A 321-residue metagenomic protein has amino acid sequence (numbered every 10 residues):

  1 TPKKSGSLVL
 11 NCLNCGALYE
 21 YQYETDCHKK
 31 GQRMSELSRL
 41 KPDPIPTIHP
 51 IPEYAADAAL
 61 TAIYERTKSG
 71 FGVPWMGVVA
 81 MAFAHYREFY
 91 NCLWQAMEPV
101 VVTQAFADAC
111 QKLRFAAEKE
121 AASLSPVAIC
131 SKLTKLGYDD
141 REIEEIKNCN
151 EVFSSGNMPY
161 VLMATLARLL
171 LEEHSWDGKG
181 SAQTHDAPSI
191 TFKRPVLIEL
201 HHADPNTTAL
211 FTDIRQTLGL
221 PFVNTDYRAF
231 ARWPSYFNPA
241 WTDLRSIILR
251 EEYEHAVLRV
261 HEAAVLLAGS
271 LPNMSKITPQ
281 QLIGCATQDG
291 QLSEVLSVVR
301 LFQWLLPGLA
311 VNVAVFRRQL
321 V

Functional and structural regions predicted by a protein language model:
T1-K3, M34: Accessible peptide chain termini
S5-S7: Serine residues within intrinsically disordered or low-complexity segments
L10-C12, F316: Short beta-strand element of the conserved SAM-dependent methyltransferase core
C12-C15, C27: Cysteine-centered motifs
Y19: Cys/His-rich microdomains that often coordinate metals
G31-V321: Hydrophobic alpha-helical segments
